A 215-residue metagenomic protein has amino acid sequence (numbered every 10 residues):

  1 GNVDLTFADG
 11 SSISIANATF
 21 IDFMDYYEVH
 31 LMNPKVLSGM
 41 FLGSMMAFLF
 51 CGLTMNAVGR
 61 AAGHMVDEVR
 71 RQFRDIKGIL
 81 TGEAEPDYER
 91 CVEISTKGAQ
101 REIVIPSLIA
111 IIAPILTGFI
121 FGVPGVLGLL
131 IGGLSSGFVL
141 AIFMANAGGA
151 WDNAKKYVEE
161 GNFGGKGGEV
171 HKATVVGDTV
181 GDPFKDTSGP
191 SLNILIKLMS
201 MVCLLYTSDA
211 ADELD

Functional and structural regions predicted by a protein language model:
G1-D4, G10, A16-D22, H64-Q100 (+1 more regions): Non-transmembrane, extramembrane segments of multi-pass ion/lipid transporters
V29-K35, G39-M55: Long hydrophobic segments that form regular secondary structure
N33, P106-L108, I112, G118-W151 (+2 more regions): Generic long, charged, amphipathic alpha-helical segments
L37, F41, G82-L134, V175 (+2 more regions): C-terminal transmembrane helical bundles of large multi-pass transporters and their helix-start/helix-kink determinants
M46-H64, D75-G78: Long, amphipathic alpha-helical stalk/connector segments used for oligomerization, subunit docking, or mechanical
N193-L205: Final/C-terminal transmembrane alpha-helix of multipass membrane proteins
Y206-A211: Conserved small/polar residues in nucleotide/adenosyl-binding loops
